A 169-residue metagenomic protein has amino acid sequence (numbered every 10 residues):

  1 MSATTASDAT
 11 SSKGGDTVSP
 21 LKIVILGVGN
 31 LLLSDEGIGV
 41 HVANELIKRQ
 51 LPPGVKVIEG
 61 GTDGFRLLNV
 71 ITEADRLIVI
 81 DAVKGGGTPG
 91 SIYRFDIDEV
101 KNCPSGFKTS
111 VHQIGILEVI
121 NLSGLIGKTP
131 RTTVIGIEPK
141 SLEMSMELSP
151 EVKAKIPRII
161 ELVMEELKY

Functional and structural regions predicted by a protein language model:
S2-P139, M146-R158, L162-Y169: N-terminal catalytic or cofactor-binding beta/alpha core of small enzyme domains
